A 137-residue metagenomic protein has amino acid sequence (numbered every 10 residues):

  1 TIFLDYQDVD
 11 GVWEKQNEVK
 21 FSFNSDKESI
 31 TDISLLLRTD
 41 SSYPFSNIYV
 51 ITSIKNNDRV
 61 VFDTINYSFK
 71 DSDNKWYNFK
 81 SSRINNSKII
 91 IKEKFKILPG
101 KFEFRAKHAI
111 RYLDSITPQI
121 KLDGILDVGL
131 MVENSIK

Functional and structural regions predicted by a protein language model:
T1-D63: Start-of-domain marker
K15-N17, I89, G124: Residues that act as N-cap/strand-start positions at coil-to-secondary-structure junctions
K20-S29, E93-I97, V132-I136: Extracellular and analogous surface-interaction loops
D32-L37, F102-H108: Extracellular beta-strand-rich recognition modules
D40-S42, N86-I90, K94-L98, K107-K121: Short acidic/polar inter-strand loop motif in beta-rich domains
V50-K55, Y112-K137: Exposed low-complexity, polar/acidic, P/S/T/G-rich flexible segments that act as propeptides, protease-susceptible
N66-K70, Y77-E93: A beta-strand/beta-hairpin structural motif
S68, R105, M131: Residues in well-ordered beta-strands of folded domains
